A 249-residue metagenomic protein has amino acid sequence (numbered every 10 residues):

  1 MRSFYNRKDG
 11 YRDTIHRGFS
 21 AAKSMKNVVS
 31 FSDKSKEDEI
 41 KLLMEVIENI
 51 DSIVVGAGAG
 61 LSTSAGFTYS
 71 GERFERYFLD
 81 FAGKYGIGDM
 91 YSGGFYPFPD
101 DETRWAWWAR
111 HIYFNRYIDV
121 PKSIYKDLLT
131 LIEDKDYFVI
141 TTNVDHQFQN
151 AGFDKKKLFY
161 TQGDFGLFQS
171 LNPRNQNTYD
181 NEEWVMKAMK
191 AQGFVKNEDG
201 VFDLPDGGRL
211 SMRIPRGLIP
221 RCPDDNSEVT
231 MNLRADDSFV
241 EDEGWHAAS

Functional and structural regions predicted by a protein language model:
M1-S249: Conserved catalytic alpha/beta core of Sir2/sirtuin-type deacylases, generalized to analogous enzyme cores that bind
